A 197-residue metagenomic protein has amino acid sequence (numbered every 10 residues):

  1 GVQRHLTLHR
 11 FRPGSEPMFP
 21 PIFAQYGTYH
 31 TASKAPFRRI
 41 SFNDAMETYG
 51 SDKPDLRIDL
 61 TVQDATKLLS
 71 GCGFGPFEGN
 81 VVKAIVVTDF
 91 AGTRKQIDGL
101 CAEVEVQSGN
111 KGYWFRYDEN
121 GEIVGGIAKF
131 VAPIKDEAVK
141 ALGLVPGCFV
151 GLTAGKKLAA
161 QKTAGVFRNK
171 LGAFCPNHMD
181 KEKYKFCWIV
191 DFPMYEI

Functional and structural regions predicted by a protein language model:
G1-I197: Class II aminoacyl-tRNA synthetase catalytic cores and aaRS-like
